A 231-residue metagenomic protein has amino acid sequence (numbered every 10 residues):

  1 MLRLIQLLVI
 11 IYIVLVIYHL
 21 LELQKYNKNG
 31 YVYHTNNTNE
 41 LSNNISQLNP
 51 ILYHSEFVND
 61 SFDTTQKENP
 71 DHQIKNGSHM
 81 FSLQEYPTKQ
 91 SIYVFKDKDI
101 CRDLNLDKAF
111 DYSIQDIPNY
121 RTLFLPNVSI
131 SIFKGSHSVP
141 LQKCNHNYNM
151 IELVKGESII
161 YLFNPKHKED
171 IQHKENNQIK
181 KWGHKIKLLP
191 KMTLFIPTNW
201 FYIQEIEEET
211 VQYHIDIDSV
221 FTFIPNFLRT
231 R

Functional and structural regions predicted by a protein language model:
M1-T193, F201-R231: N-terminal accessory scaffold of Fe(II)-dependent oxygenases
